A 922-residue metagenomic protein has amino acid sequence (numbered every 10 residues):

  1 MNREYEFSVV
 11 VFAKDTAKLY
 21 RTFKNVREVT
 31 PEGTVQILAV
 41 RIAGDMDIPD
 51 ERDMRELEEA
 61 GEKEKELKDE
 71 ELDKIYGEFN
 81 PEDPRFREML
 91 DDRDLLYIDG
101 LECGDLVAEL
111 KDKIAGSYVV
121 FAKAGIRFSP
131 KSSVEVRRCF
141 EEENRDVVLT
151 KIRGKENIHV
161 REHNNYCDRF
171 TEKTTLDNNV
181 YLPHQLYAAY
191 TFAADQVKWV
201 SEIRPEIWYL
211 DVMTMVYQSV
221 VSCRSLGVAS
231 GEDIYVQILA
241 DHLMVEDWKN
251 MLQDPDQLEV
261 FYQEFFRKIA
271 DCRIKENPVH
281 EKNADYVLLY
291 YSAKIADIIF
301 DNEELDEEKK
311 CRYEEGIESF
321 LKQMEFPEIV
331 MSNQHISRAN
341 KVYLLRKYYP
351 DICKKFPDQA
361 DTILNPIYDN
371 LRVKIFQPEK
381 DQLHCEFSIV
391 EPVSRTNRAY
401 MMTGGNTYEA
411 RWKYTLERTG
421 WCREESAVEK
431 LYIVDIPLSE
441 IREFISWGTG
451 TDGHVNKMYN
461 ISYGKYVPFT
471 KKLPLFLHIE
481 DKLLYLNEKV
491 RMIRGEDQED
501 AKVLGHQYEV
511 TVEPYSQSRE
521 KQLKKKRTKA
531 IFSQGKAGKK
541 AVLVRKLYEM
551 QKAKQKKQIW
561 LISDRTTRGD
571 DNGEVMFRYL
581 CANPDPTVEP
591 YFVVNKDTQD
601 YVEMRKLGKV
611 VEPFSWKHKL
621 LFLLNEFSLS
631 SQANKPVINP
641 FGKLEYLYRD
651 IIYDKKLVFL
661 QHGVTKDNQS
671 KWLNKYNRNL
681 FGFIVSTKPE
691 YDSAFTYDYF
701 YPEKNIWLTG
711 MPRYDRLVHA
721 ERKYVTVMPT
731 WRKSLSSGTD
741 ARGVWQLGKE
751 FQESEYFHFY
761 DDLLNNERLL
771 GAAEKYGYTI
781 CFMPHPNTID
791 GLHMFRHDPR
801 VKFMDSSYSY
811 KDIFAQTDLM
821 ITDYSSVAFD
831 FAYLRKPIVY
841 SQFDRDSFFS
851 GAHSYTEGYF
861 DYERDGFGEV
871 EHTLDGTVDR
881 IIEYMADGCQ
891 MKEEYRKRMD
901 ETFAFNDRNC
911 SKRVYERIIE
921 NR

Functional and structural regions predicted by a protein language model:
K24-T34: Short, acidic, metal-binding catalytic loop of nucleotide-sugar glycosyltransferases
G116-R127: Short beta-strand-to-loop acidic/aromatic patch adjacent to the donor-nucleotide binding site
R127-N164: Conserved donor NDP-sugar-binding/catalytic core segment of glycosyltransferases
Q196, P205-D233, I238-A240: A short, conserved alpha-helix in the catalytic core of glycosyltransferases
P278, D285, D570-F577, C581 (+2 more regions): Conserved catalytic-core segment of nucleotide-activated headgroup transferases in glycan assembly
C385, E549-Q551, K557-L717: Active-site and donor-binding regions of nucleotide-sugar-utilizing enzymes
S533-L547, K655, Q661, D667-F759 (+2 more regions): A nucleotide-sugar donor-handling region in carbohydrate enzymes
P702, H793-P799, Y824-T902: Catalytic binding pocket for nucleotide-activated donors in carbohydrate/polymer assembly enzymes
